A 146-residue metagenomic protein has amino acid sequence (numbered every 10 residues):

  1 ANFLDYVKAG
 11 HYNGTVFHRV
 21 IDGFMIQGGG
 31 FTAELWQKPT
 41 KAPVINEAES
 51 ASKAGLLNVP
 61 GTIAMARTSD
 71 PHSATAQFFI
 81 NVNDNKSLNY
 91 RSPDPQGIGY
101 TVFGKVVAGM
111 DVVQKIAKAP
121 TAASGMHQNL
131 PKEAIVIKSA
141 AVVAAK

Functional and structural regions predicted by a protein language model:
A1-K146: Cyclophilin-like peptidyl-prolyl cis-trans isomerases
